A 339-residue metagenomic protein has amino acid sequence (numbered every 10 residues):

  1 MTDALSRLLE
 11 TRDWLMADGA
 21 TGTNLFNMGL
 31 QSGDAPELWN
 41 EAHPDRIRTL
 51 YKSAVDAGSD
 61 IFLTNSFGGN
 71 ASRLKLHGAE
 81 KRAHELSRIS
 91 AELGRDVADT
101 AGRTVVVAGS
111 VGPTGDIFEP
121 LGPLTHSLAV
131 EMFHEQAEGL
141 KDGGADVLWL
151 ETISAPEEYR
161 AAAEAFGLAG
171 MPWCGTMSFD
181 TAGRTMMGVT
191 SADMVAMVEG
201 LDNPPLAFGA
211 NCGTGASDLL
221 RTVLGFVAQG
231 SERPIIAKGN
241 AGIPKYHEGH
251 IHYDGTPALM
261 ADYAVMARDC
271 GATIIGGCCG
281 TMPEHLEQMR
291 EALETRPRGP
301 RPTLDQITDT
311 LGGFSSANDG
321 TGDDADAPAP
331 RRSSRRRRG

Functional and structural regions predicted by a protein language model:
M1-G339: Domain-level signal for soluble alpha/beta catalytic cores
